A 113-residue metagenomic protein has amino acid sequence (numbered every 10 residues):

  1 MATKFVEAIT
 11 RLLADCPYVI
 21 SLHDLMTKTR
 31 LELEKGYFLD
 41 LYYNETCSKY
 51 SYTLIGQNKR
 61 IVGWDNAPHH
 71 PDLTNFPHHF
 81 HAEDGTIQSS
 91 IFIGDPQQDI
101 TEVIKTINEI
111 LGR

Functional and structural regions predicted by a protein language model:
M1-C47: Negatively charged, low-complexity tracts enriched in Asp/Glu with abundant Ser/Thr
M1-K4, A8, H69-R113: Mixed-charge, Lys/Arg-enriched low-complexity segments
I9, L22, L54-G56, P96: Generic alpha-helical secondary structure signal
R11-C16, R60-D72: Phosphate-binding glycine-rich loops and adjacent basic patches that engage nucleotide phosphates, nucleic-acid
L33-E34, G56, P77, S89: Short alpha-helical interface elements
L39-P68: Short, conserved beta-strand/beta-arch hydrophobic-aromatic motifs that form part of recognition grooves or interface
